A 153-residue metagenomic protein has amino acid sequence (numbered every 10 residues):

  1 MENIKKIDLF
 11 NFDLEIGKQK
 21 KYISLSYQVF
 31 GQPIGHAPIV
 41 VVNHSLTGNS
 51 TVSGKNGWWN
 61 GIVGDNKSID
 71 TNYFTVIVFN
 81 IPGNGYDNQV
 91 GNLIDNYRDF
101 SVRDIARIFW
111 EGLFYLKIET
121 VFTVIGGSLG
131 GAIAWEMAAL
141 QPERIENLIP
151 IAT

Functional and structural regions predicted by a protein language model:
M1-T153: Ligand-binding pocket scaffold of soluble enzyme catalytic domains
